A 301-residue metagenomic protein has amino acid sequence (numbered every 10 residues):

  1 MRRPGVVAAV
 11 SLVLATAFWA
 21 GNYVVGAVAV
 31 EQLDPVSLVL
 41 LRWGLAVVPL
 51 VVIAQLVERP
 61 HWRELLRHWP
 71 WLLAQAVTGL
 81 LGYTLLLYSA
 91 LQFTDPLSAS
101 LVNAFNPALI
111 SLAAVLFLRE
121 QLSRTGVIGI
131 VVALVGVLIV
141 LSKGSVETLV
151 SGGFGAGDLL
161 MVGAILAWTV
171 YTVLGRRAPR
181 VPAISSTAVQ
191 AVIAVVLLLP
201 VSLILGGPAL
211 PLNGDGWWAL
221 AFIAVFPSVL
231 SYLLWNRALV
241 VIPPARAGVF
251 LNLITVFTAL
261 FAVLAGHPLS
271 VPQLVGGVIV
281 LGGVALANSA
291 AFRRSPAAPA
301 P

Functional and structural regions predicted by a protein language model:
M1-L41, L85, E147-R177, L197 (+2 more regions): Glycine-/small-residue-enriched transmembrane alpha-helix faces in small-molecule transporters and effluxers
A17-F18, N22-Y23, V51-N103, I139 (+1 more regions): Specific transmembrane alpha-helical segments of multi-pass solute transporters/efflux pumps, especially DMT/EamA
V24-P35, W62, Q92, L141-F154 (+2 more regions): Membrane-interface helix termini and inter-helical loops of multi-pass transporters
A29, L38, R42, A90 (+6 more regions): Hydrophobic/aromatic residues within transmembrane alpha-helices of multi-pass small-molecule transporters
E31-G82, L109, A113, L166-Y171 (+2 more regions): Transmembrane alpha-helices of multi-pass small-molecule transport proteins
V39-L41, T84, S98-P107, V173-V196 (+1 more regions): Helix-helix packing/entry segments at the starts of transmembrane helices
L50, A113, L122-G144, N252 (+2 more regions): Hydrophobic transmembrane alpha-helices of multi-pass small-molecule transport proteins
R67-A76, L122-V135, V181-A191, P243: Cytoplasmic-side transmembrane-helix entry/capping segments in multi-pass membrane proteins
